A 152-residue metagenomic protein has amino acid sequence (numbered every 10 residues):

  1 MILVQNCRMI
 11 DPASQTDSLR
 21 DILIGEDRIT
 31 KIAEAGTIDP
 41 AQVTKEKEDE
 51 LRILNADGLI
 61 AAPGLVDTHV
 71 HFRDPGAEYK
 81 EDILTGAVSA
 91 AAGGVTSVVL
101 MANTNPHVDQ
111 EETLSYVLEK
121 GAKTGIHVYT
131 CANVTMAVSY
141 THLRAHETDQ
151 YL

Functional and structural regions predicted by a protein language model:
M1-K45: N-terminal metal-binding scaffold of metallo-dependent hydrolase/deaminase domains
D39-A61: Active-site metal-binding motif and surrounding structural segment of the metallo-beta-lactamase
L59-G121: Metal-associated gating/positioning segment near the N- to mid-region
V66-T68, V128-A132: Hydrophobic faces of well-ordered beta-strands that scaffold small-molecule active sites in alpha/beta enzyme cores
T135-S139: Active-site beta->alpha loop and helix N-cap motifs at the rims of alpha/beta catalytic domains
T141-T148: Conserved small/polar residues in nucleotide/adenosyl-binding loops
Y151: Cationic, low-complexity basic patches in intrinsically disordered or flexible, solvent-exposed regions
